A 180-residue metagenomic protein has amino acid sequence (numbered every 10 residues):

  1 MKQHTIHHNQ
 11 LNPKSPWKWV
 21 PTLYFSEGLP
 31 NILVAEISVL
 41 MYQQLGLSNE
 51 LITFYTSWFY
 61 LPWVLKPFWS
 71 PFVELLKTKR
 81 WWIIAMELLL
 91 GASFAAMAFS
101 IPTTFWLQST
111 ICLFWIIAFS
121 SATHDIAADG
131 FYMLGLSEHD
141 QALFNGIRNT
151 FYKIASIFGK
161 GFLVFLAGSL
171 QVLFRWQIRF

Functional and structural regions predicted by a protein language model:
H4-W63: Helix-loop boundary and gating motifs at the non-cytosolic
G28, I32, A118-I126: Small-residue-rich segments within alpha-helical transmembrane domains of MFS-like 12-TM solute carriers
S38, S121-L136: Intracellular juxtamembrane helix-capping segments at the cytosolic ends of symmetry-related transmembrane helices
N49-E50, M133-R148: Loop-to-transmembrane helix entry/capping segments in MFS-fold secondary transporters and related SLC/MFSD carriers
P62-K66, A142-G168: Glycine-rich segments within core transmembrane alpha-helices of 12-TM secondary carriers
P71-L76, A98, F158-F180: Transmembrane alpha-helix termini and helix-breaking/packing motifs in multi-pass membrane transporters
I83-W106: C-terminal ends and interior cores of transmembrane alpha-helices in multi-pass membrane transporters/permeases
